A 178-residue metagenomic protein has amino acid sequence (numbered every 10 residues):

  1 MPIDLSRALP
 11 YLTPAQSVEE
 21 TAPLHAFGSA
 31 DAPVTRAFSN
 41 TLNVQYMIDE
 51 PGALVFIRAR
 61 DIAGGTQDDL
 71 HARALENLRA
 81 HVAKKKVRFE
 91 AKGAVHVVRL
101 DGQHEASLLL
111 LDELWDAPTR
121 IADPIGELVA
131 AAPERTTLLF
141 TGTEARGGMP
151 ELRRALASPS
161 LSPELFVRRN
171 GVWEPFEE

Functional and structural regions predicted by a protein language model:
M1-S107: Charged, alpha-helical interface segments at or near domain boundaries
N40-L42, E50-P51, D123-E127, A132-R135 (+1 more regions): Short, well-ordered loop/turn elements at secondary-structure boundaries
Q45, R99-D101, A131, T141 (+1 more regions): Residues in well-ordered beta-strands of folded domains
R73, N77, H81, E113-A117 (+1 more regions): Residues that form generic nucleotide/phosphate-binding pockets
R79-K84, R120-G126, L156-S162: Structural alpha-beta junctions
E105-A122: Short amphipathic alpha-helix segments
P118-G148: Amphipathic protein-protein interaction modules
G142-E178: C-terminal structured domains
